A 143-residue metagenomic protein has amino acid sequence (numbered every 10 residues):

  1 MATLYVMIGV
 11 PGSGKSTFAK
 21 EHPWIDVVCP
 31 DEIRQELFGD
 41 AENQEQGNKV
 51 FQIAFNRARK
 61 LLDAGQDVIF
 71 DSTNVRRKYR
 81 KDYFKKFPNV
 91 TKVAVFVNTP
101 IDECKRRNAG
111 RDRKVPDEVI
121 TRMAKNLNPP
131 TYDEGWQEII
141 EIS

Functional and structural regions predicted by a protein language model:
A2-I8, S13-S16, E21, I25 (+1 more regions): Conserved GTP-binding G-domain of TRAFAC-class P-loop NTPases and closely related GTPase folds
V6, V28, D71: Conserved Rossmann-like nucleotide-binding pocket used by diverse enzymes that bind dinucleotide cofactors
G12, R34, N74: Short, glycine/acidic-enriched loop or turn micro-motifs at the edges of active sites
T17-V68, E103-K105: Conserved substrate/cofactor phosphate-moiety recognition/catalytic segment in nucleotide-dependent phosphotransferases
E21-H22, E42-N43, D82-K86, N108-R111: Short, glycine/charged-enriched secondary-structure capping and boundary segments
V27-P30, T91-V95, P116: Short hydrophobic/aromatic-enriched beta-strand-loop microsegments
E45-N98: Glycine-rich phosphate-binding loop used to anchor ATP phosphates in small-molecule kinases, encompassing both
